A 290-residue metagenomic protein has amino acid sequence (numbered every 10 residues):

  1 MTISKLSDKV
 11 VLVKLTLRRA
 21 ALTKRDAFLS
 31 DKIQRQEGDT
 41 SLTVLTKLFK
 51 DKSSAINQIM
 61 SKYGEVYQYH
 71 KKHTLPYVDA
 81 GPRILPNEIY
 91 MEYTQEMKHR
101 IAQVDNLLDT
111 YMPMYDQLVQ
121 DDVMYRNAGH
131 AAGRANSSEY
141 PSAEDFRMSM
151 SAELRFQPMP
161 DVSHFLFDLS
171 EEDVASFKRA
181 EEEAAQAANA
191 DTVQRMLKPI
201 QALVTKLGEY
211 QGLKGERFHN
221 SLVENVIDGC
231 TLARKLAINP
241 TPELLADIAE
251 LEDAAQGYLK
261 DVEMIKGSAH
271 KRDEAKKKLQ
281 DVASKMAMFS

Functional and structural regions predicted by a protein language model:
M1-R147: Leu/Val/Ala/Ile-rich N-terminal alpha-helices, chiefly Sec-type signal peptides and the beginnings
S61, Q95, H99-A102, A175 (+5 more regions): Polar/charged alpha-helical tracts
P82-L107, F167-A175, E181-Q186, L232-R234 (+1 more regions): Charged, low-complexity surface segments at secondary-structure and domain boundaries
M97-V104, L108-Y111, Y115, E181 (+5 more regions): Short amphipathic alpha-helical coiled-coil/interface segments
G129, N136, A202, K206-E209 (+1 more regions): Short alpha-helical interface elements
P141-E172: Acidic, low-complexity proline/glycine-rich segments
H164-I238, L244-D247: A contiguous, surface-oriented mixed alpha/beta subdomain in the mid-to-C-terminal portion of proteins that forms
L213, R217-S290: C-terminal structured domains
